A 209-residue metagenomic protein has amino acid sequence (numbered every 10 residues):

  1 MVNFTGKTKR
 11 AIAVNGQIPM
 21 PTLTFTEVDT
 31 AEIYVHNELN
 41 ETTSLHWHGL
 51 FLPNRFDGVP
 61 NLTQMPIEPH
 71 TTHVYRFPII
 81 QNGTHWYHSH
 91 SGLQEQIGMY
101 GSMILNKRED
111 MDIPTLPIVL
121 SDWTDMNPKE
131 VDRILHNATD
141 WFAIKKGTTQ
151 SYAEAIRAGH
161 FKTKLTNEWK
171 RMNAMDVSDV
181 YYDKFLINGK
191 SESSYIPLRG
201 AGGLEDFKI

Functional and structural regions predicted by a protein language model:
M1-I209: Histidine-centered copper-binding motifs that mark active-site loops of extracellular/periplasmic copper enzymes
